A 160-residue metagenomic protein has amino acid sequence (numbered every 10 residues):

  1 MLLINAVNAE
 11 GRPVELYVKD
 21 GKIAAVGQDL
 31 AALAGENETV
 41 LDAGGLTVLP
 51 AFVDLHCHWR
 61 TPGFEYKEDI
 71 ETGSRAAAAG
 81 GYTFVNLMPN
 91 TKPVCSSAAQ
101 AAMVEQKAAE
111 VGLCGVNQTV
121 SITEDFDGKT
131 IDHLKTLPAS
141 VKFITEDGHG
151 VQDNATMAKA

Functional and structural regions predicted by a protein language model:
M1-L2, V7-P50: Histidine-rich, glycine-flanked metal-binding segment
A6, G21, G45, H56 (+4 more regions): Divalent metal-coordination and catalytic microenvironments
T39-L41, V53, N86, N117: Hydrophobic/aromatic beta-strand patches that form the interior of the parallel beta-sheet core in alpha/beta enzyme
L46-E110: Metal-associated gating/positioning segment near the N- to mid-region
T91-A102, A108-A160: Histidine/acidic-residue-rich, glycine-tolerant segments that coordinate divalent metal ions
